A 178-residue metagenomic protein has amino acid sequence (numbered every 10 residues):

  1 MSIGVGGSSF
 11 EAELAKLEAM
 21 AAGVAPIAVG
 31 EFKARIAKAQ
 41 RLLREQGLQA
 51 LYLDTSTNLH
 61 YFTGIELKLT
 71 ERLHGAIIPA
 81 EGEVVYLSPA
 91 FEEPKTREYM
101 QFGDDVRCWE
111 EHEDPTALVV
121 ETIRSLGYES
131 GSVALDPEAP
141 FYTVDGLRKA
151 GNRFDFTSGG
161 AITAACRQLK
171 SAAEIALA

Functional and structural regions predicted by a protein language model:
M1-L177: A composition/biophysics-driven feature that prefers long, compositionally simple stretches
